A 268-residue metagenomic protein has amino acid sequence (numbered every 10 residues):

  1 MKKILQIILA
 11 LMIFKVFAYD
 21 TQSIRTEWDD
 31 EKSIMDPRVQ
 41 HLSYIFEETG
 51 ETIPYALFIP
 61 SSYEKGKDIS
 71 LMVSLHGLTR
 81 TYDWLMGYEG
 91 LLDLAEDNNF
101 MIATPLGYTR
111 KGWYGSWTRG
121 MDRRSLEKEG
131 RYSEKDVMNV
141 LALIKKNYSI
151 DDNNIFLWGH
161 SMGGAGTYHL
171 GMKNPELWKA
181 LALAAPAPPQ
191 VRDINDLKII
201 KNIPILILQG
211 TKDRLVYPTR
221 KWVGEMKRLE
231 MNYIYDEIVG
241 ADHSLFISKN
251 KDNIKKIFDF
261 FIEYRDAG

Functional and structural regions predicted by a protein language model:
K2-A10: Sec-dependent signal peptide recognition, specifically the positively charged N-region followed immediately by
V16-I69, S133, W158, M162 (+5 more regions): A domain-start/cap signature at the N-terminus of enzymes
E51-I53, S70-S149: Serine-hydrolase catalytic machinery in alpha/beta-hydrolase-like enzymes
S61, L78, L106-T109, A187 (+1 more regions): Short beta-to-alpha linker loops that shape the active-site pocket of alpha/beta-hydrolase fold enzymes
S70, I203-P204: Alpha/beta-hydrolase fold active-site loops
K145-N147, N153-K201: Primarily recognizes the serine-hydrolase "nucleophile elbow" in alpha/beta-hydrolase and SGNH/GDSL folds
P204-L208, K212-G268: C-terminal catalytic histidine-bearing segment of alpha/beta-hydrolase fold enzymes
